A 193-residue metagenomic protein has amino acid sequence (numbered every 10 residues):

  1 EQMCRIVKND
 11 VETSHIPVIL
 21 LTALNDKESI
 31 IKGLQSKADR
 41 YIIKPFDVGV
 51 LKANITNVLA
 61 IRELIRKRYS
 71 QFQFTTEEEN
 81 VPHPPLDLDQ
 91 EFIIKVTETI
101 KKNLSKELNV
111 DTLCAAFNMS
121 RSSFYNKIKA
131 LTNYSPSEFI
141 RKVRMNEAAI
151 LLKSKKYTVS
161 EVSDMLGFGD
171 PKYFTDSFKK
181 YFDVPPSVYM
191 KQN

Functional and structural regions predicted by a protein language model:
E1-Q2, N9, S14, N25-I43: Alpha4 helix (beta4-alpha4-beta5 surface) of REC/receiver domains from two-component response regulators
E12-P17, K156: His-Asp phosphorelay/catalytic-motif detector in bacterial-type signaling
S29, F46-I55, K67: C-terminal output helix
T56-F74: The C-terminal output helix
T97-L108, I128, T132, A149-T158 (+2 more regions): Basic, amphipathic alpha-helical hairpins
D111, A130-G169, K191-N193: Terminal helix-turn-helix DNA-binding modules in bacterial transcription factors
D176-N193: …primarily DNA-binding HTH/wHTH and HhH modules…
